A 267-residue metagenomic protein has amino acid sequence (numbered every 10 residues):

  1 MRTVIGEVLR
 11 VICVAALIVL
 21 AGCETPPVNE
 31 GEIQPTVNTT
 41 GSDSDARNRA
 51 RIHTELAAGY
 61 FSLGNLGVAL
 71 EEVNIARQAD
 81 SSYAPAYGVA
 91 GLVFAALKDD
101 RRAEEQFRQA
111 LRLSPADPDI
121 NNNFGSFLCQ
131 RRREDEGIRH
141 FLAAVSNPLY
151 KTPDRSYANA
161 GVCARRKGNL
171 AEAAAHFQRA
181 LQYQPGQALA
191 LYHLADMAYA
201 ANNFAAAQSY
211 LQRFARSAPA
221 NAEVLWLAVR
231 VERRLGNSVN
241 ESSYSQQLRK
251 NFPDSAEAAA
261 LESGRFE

Functional and structural regions predicted by a protein language model:
V19-G22: C-terminal motif of bacterial Sec signal peptides marking the signal peptidase cleavage site
P27-G41, R216-E267: Terminal, low-structured helical/coil segments at or just beyond the last alpha-helical repeat
D45, A79, L113-S114, N147-L149 (+3 more regions): Structural marker of alpha-solenoid helical repeat scaffolds
D45-A79, A96: Alpha-helical segment of the N-proximal tetratricopeptide repeat
E55, G88-V89, N123, N159 (+3 more regions): Canonical tetratricopeptide repeat
A86, I120, F127, D154-S156 (+3 more regions): TPR alpha-solenoid repeat register
